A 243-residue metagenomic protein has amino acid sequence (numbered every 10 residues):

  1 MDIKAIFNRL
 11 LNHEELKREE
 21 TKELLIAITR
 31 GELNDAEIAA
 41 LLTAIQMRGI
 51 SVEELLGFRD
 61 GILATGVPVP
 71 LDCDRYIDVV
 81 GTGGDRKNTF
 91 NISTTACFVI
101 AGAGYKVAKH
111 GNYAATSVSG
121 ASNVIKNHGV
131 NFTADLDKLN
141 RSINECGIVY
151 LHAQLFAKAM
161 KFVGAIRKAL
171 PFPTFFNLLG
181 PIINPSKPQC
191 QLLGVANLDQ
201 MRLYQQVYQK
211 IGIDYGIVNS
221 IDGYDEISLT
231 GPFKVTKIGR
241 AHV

Functional and structural regions predicted by a protein language model:
M1-D2, E15-E23, E32-A40, I50-G57 (+10 more regions): Conserved active-site and cofactor/substrate-binding residues in soluble primary-metabolism enzymes
M1-N88, A103: Acidic, glycine/proline-rich low-complexity segments that act as flexible tails and inter-domain linkers
R9, A64-V67, T89, G104 (+2 more regions): Glycine-rich anion-binding loops and their surrounding alpha/beta cores
E37, A108-H110, I217: Short beta-strand segments at enzyme active-site cores
I45, I100, Y208: Hydrophobic pocket-lining residues that define ligand/cofactor binding sites across diverse proteins
P70-V80, A108-A114, F176-L179: Core alpha/beta catalytic barrel or barrel-like domain that forms the active/cofactor pocket in diverse metabolic
G81, D85-S142: A generic, well-ordered mixed alpha/beta core segment in the N-terminal half of proteins
